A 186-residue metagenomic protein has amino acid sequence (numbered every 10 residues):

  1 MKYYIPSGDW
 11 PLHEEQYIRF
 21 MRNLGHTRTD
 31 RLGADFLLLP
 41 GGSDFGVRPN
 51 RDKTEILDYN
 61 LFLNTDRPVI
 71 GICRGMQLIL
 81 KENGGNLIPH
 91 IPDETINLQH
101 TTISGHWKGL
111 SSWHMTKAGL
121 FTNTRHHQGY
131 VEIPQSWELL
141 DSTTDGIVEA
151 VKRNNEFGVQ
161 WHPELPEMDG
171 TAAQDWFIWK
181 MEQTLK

Functional and structural regions predicted by a protein language model:
M1-R74, L80-I88, P92-F121, H127 (+4 more regions): N-terminal beta1-alpha1 cap of cysteine-dependent amidohydrolase-like domains
F157-V159: Residue-level marker for buried hydrophobic side chains located in beta-strands that build the well-ordered beta-sheet
